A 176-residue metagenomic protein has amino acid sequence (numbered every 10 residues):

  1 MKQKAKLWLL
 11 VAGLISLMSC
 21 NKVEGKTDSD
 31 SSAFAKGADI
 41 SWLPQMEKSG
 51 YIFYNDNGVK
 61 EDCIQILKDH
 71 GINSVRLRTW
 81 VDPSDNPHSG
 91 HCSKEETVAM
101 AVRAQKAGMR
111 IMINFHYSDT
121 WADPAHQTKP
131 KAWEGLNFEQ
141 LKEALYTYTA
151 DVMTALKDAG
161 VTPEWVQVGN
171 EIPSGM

Functional and structural regions predicted by a protein language model:
M1-L9: Bacterial N-terminal signal peptides that target proteins for export
L9-L10, A35: Short, functionally important structural connectors and interaction interfaces within domains
L17-S19: C-terminal motif of bacterial Sec signal peptides marking the signal peptidase cleavage site
N21-T27: Bacterial lipoprotein signal-peptidase II cleavage site
T27-I66: Boundary/entry segment of secreted carbohydrate-active catalytic domains
I66-M176: Substrate-binding cleft and catalytic face of glycoside hydrolase catalytic domains, especially the flexible beta-alpha
